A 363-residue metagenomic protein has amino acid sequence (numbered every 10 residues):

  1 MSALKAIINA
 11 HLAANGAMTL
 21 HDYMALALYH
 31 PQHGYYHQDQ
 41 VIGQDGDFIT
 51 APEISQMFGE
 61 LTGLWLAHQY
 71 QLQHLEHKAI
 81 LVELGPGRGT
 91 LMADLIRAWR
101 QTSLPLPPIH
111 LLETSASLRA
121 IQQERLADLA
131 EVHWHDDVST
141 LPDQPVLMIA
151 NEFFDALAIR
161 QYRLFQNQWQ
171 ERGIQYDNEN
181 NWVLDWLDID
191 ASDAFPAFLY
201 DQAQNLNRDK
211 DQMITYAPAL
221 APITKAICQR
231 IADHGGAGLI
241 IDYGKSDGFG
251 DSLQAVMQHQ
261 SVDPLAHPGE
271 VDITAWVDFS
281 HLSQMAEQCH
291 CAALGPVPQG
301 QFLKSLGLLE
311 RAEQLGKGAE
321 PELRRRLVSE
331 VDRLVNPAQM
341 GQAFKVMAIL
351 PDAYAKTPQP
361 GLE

Functional and structural regions predicted by a protein language model:
M1-L84, R88-V146, Q301, G307-E310 (+2 more regions): Rossmann-like AdoMet
A93, A158-R160, G250: Short glycine-/acidic-enriched loop or helix-start segments at secondary-structure transitions that form or flank
I96-A98, E124-A127, Y162-F165, L253-V256: Short, glycine/charged-enriched secondary-structure capping and boundary segments
L112, N151, I241: Alpha/beta-hydrolase-fold catalytic nucleophile elbow
A116, F154, K245: Short, glycine/acidic-enriched loop or turn micro-motifs at the edges of active sites
L141-A156, Y216-Q229: Conserved adenosine/adenylate-binding substructure
L147-Y200, Q254-P264: A mobile, often basic/glycine-rich helix-loop segment that functions as the active-site lid/recognition loop
F198-E363: Long, Lys/Arg- and hydrophobic-enriched amphipathic alpha-helices
